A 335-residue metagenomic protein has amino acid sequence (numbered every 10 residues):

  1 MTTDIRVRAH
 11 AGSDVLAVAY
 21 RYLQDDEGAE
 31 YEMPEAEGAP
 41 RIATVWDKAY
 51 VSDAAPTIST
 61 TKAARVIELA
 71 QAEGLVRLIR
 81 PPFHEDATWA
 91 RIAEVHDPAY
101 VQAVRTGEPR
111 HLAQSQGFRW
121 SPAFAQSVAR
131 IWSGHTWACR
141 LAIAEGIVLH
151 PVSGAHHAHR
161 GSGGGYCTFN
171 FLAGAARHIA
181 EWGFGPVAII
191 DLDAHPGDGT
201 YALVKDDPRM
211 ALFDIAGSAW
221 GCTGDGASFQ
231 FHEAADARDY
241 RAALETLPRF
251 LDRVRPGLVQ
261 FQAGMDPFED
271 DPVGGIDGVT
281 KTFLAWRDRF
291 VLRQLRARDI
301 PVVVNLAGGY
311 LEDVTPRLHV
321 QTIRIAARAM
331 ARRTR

Functional and structural regions predicted by a protein language model:
M1-I5: N-terminal acidic, proline/glycine-rich, low-complexity intrinsically disordered segments
R6-V15, R21, E30-E32, A36-R41 (+1 more regions): A general "terminal functional-core" signal
R8-W89: N-terminal low-complexity, Ser/Thr- and acidic-residue-enriched intrinsically disordered segments
I58-T61, R65, A87, H96-A99 (+2 more regions): Generic alpha-helix structural propensity
A70-Q71, V95-H96, V104-R105, C139-I143: Hydrophobic residues in alpha-helical segments
F83-A87, V95-H96, A234-R238, V279: Short coil/turn linker and secondary-structure boundary residues
E85-E108: Charged, often glycine-rich, active-site loop that binds/positions anionic groups
